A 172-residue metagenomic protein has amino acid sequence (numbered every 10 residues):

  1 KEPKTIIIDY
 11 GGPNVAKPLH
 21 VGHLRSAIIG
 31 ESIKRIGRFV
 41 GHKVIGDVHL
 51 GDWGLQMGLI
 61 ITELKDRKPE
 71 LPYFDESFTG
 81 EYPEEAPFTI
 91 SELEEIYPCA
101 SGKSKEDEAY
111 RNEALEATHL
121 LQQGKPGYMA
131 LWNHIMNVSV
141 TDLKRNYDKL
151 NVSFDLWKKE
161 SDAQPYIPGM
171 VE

Functional and structural regions predicted by a protein language model:
K1-E172: NTP-dependent nucleotidyl-transfer catalytic core
